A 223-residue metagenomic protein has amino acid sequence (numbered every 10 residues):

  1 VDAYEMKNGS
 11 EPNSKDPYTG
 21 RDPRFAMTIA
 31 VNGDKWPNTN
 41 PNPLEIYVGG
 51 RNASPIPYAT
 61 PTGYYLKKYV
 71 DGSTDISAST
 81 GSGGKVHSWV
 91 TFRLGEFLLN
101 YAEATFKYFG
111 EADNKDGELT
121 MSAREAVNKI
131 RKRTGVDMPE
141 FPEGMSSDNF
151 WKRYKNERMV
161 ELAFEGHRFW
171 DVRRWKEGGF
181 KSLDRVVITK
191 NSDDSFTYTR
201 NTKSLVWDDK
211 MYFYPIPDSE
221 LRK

Functional and structural regions predicted by a protein language model:
D2-K223: Acidic/polar-rich alpha-helix caps and helix-coil junctions
